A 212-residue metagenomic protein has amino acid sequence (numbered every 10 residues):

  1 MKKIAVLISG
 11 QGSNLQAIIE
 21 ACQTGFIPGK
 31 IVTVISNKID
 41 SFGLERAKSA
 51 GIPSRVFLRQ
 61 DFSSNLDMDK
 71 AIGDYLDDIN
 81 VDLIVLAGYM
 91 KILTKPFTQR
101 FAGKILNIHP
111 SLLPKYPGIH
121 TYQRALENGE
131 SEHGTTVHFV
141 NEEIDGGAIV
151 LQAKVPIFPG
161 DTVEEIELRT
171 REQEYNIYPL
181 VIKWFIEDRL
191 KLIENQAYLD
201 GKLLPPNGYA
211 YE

Functional and structural regions predicted by a protein language model:
M1-F42: N-terminal Rossmann-like dinucleotide-binding module
Q16, N195-E212: Short, basic/aromatic-enriched C-terminal tail that caps enzymatic domains
A21, A87-D200: Donor/substrate-binding cores of folate-linked one-carbon enzymes
V32, D82, G103: Conserved acidic residues
S36-N37, N65-L66, I79-K95: N-terminal glycine-rich "phosphate-gripper" loop used for MgATP/nucleotide binding and carboxylate activation
A50-G51, F101: Short, structured coil segments at secondary-structure junctions
R55-Q60, I108: Short beta->alpha connector loops at strand-helix junctions that form conserved, small/polar/Pro-enriched
